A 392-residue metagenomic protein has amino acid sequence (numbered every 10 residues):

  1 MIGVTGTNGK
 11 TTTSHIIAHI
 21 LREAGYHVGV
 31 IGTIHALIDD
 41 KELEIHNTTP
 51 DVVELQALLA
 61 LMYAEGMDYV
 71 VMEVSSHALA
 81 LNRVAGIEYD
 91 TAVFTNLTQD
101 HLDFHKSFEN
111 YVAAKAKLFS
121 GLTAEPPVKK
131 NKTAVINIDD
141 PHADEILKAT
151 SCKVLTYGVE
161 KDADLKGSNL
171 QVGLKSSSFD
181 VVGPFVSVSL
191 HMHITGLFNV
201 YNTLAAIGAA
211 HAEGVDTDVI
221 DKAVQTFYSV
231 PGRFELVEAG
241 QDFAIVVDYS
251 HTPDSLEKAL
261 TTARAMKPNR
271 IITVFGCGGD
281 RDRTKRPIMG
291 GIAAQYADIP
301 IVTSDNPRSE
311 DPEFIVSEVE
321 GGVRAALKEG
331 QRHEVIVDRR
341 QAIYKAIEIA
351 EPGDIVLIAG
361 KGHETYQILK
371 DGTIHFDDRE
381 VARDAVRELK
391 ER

Functional and structural regions predicted by a protein language model:
M1-I138, H142-T150, L204, M266-K267 (+1 more regions): Phosphate-binding loop of NTP-binding sites
T7, T33, N137, V159 (+3 more regions): Cofactor-binding loop segments of dinucleotide-utilizing enzymes, especially the Rossmann-like FAD- and NAD(P)+-binding
E23-H27, E65-D68, I87-D90, K129-K132 (+8 more regions): Short coil/turn connectors at secondary-structure junctions
D40-E44, M192, I368-D371: Short acidic, glycine/proline-rich loop/turn micro-motifs
S76-L79, K161-A163, S229, D338-A342: Short acidic loop-to-helix transition motifs that present clustered carboxylates
A80-N82, L102-D103, A143-E145, D164 (+5 more regions): Glycine/Thr-rich phosphate-binding loops of Rossmann-like dinucleotide-binding domains
T91-A244, V323, L327-K328, R332-E334: Acidic, Mg2+-coordinating active-site environments of NTP-dependent enzymes
G208-D218, K222-G232, L236-R392: ATP-dependent carboxylate-amine ligase
